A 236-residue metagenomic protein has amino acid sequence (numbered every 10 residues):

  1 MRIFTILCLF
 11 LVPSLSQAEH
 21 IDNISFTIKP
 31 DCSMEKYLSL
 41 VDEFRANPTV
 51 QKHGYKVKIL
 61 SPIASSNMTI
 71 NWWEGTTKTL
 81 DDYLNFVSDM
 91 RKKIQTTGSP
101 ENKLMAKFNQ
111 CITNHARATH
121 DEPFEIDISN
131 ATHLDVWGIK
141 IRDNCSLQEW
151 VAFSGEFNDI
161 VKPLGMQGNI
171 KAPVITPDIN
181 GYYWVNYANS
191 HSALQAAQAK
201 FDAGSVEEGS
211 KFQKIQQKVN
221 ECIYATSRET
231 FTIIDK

Functional and structural regions predicted by a protein language model:
M1-L7: Sec-dependent signal peptide recognition, specifically the positively charged N-region followed immediately by
Q17-E208, Q213-K236: Short S/T/G/P-rich N-terminal loop/turn motif that feeds into the first structured element of a domain
